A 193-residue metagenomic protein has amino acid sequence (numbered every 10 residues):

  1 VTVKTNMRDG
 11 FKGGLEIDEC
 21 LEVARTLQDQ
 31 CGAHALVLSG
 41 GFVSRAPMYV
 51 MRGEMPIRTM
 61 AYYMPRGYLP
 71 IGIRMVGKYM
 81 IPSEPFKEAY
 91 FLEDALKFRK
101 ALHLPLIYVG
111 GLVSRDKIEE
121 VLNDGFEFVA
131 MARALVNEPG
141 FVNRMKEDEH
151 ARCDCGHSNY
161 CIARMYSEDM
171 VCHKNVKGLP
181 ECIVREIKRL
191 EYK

Functional and structural regions predicted by a protein language model:
V1-K193: Flavin-dependent oxidoreductase catalytic cores
